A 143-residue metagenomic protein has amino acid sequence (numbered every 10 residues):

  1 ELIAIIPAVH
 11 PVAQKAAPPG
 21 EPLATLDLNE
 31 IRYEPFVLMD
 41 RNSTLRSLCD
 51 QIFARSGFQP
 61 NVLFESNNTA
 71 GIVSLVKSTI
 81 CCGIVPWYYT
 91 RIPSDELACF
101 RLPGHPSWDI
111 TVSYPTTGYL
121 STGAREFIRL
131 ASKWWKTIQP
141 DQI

Functional and structural regions predicted by a protein language model:
E1, L23-L26, E30, A70-Y119 (+1 more regions): Beta-alpha-beta core module
P7-P11, T116-G118: Short loop segments at secondary-structure junctions
V12-P19: A short, charged helix-loop
P19-D27, E34-S56, L120-I128, W135-I143: Secondary-structure junction motif
L38, Q59-N68: Short beta-strand-to-loop elements that line the ligand-binding cleft of bilobed periplasmic-binding protein-like
T44, S66, Y88: Residue-level "edge-of-site" marker
